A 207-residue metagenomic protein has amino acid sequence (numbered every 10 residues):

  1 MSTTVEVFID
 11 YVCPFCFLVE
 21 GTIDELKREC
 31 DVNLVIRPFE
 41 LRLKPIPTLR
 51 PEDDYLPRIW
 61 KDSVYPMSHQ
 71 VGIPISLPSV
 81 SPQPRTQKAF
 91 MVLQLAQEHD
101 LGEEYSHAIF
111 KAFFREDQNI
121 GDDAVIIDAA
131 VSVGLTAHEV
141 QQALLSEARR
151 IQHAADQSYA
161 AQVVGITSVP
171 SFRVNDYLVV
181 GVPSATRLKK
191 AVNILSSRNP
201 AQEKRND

Functional and structural regions predicted by a protein language model:
M1-I23: Local sequence-structure signature of Cys/Sec-based thiol-disulfide redox active-site neighborhoods
F15-R28, Y55, A108-D207: C-terminal cap of thioredoxin/glutaredoxin-like
F17-F114, E203: Structural alpha/beta surface segment adjacent to cysteine/selenocysteine redox centers across thiol/disulfide enzymes
